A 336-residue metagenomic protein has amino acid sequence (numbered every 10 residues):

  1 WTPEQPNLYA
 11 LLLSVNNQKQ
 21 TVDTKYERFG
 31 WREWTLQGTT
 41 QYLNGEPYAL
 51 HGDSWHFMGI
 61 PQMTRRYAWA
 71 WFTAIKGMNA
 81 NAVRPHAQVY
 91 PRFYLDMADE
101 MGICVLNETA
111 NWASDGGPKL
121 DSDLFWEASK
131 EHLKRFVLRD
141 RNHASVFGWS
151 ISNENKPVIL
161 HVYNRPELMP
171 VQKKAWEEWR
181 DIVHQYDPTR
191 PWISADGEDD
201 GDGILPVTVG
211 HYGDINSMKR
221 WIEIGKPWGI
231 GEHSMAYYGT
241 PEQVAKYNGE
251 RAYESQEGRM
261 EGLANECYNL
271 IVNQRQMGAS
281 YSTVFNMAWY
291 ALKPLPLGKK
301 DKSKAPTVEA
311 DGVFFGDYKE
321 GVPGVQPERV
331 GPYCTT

Functional and structural regions predicted by a protein language model:
W1-R92, M97, M101-V105, H132 (+8 more regions): Secreted/periplasmic carbohydrate-active enzymes, especially glycoside hydrolases
T2-P3, S54-R66, A74-H86, E108-A128 (+4 more regions): The substrate-binding groove and active-site-proximal loops of carbohydrate-active enzymes, especially glycoside
T35-T39, Y90-F93, W126-L138, E198 (+2 more regions): Alpha-helical scaffolding within the catalytic cores of extracellular/periplasmic polymer-degrading hydrolases
Q88, A110, S152-K156, P188 (+4 more regions): Catalytic metal-binding/acid-base residues of hydrolase active sites
P91-F93, S114-D115, N155-I159, D200-D202 (+2 more regions): Flexible loop/turn segments at secondary-structure boundaries
E100, S122-P206, G225: Active-site neighborhood of glycoside hydrolase catalytic domains
S114-D121, D202-I204, S217-W221, Y238-T240: Short, charged, surface-exposed secondary-structure boundary motifs
F147-W149, Q172, W176, D181-H184 (+1 more regions): Substrate-binding clefts and catalytic carboxylate motifs of secreted carbohydrate-active enzymes
